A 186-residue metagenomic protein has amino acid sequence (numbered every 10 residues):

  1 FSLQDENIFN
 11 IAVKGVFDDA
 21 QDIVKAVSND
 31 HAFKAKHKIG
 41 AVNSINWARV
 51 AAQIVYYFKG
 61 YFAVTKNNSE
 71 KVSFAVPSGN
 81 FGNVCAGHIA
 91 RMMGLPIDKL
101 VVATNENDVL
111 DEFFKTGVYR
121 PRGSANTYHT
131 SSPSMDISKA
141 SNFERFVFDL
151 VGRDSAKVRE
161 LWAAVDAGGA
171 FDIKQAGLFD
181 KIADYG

Functional and structural regions predicted by a protein language model:
F1-G186: PLP-dependent amino-acid enzyme catalytic core
